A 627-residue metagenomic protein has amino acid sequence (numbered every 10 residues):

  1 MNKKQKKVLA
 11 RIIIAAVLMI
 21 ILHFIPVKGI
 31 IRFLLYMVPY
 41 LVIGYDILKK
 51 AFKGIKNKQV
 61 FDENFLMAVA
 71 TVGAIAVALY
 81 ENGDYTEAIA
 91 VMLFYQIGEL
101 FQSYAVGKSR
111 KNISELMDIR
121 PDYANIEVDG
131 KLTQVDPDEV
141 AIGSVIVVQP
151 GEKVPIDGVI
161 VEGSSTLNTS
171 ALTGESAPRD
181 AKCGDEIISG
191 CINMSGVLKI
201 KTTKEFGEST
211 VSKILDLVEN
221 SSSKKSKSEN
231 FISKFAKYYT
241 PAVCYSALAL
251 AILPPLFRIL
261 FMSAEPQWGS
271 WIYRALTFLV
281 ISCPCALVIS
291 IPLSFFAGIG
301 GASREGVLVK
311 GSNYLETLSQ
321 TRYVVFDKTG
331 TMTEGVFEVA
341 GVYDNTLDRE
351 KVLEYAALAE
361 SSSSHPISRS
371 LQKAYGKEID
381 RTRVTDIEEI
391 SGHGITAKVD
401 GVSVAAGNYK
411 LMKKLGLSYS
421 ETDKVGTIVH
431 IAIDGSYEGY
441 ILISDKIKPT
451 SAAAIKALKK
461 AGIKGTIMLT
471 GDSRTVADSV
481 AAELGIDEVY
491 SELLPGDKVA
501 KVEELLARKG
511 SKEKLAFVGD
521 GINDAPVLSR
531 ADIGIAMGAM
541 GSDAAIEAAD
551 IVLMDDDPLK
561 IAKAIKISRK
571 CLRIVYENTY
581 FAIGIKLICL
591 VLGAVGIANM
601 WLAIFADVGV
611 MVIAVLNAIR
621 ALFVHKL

Functional and structural regions predicted by a protein language model:
M1-I14, Y45-I75, L215-A249, T321 (+4 more regions): Soluble-to-membrane junctions at the N-terminal ends of transmembrane alpha-helices in multi-pass ion-transporting
N2-Y123, K234, P241, S270: Transmembrane helix-loop-helix hairpins at the membrane interface
G29-M37, V60-A68, E81-V91, F231 (+4 more regions): Membrane-water interface of transmembrane alpha-helices in multipass transporters/channels
E63-A70, L172, Y273, C283-A359 (+1 more regions): Conserved catalytic phosphorylation-site environment of P-type ATPases
F65, A90-P150, A181, G306-V309 (+5 more regions): Juxtamembrane coupling segments of multi-pass membrane pumps/enzymes
E115-E208, N313-A356, K398: Conserved cytosolic catalytic loops of P-type ATPases
V339-G465, R474, I486-V502: P-type ATPase nucleotide-binding
G401, T427, I433-E577, I585: Conserved ATP-binding TGD loop and adjacent catalytic N/P-domain core of P-type ATPases
